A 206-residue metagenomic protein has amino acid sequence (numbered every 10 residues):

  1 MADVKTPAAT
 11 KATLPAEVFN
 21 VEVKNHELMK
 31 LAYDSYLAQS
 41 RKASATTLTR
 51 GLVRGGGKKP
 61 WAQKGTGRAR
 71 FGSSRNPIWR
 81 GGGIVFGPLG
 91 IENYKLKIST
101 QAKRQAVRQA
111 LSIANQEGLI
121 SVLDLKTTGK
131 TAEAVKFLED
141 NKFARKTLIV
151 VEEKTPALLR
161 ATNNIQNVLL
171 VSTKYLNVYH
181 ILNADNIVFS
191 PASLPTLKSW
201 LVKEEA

Functional and structural regions predicted by a protein language model:
M1-K42, P88-A206: Extended polybasic, low-complexity segments that bind anionic RNA or targeting/receptor surfaces
M29-W61, T66: Internal glycine-rich flexible loops
L52-G87: Glycine/serine-rich anion-binding loops at beta->alpha junctions that coordinate negatively charged ligand groups
